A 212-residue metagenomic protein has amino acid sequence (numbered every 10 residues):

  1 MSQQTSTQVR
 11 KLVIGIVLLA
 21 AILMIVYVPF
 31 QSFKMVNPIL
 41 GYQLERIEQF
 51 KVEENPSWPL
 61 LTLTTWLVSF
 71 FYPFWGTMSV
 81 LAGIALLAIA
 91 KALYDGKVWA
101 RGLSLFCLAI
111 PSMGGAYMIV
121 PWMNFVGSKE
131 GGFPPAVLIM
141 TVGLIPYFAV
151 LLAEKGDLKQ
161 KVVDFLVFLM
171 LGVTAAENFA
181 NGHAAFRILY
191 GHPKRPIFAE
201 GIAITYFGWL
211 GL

Functional and structural regions predicted by a protein language model:
S2-L212: Topology signature of small-to-medium multi-pass alpha-helical membrane proteins
